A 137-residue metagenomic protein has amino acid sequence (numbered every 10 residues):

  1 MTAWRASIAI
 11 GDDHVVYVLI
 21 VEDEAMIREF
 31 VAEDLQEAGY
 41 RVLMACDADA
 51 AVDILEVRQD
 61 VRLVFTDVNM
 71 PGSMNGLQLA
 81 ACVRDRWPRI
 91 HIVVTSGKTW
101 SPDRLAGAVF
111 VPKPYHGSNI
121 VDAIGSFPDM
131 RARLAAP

Functional and structural regions predicted by a protein language model:
M1-L19, A25, A50, R89 (+2 more regions): Non-catalytic signal-transmission and effector/linker regions of two-component phosphorelay proteins
E29-E37: Charged docking surfaces used in two-component/phosphorelay signaling
M44-L63: Acidic, metal-coordinating helix/loop segments flanking the phosphotransfer/catalytic sites of two-component signaling
D47, M74-L79: Acidic catalytic/metal-coordinating carboxylates
R58, T99-A108: Short loop/helix-cap segments at secondary-structure boundaries that form the rim of catalytic
D67-V68: Active-site residues of response regulator receiver
L77-R89: Short amphipathic alpha-helix used as the core "switch/output" element in two-component signaling
